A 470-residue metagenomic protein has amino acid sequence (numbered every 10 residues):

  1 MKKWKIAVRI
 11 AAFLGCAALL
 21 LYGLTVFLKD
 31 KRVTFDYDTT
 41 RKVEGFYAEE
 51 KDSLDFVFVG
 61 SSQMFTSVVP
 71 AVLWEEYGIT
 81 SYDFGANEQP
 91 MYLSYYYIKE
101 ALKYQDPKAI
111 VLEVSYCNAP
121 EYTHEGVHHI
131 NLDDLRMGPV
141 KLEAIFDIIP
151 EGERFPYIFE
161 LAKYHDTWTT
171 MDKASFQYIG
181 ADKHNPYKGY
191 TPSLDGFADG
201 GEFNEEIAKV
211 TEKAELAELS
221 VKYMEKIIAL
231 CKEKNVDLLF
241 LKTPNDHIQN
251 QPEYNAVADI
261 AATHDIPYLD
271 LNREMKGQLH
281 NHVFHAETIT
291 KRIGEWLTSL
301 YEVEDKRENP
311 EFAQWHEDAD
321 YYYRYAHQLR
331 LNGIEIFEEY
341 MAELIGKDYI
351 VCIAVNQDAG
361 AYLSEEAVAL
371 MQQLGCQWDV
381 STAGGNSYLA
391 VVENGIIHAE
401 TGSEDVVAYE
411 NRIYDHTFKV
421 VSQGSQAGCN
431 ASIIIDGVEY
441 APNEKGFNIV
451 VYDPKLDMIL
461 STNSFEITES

Functional and structural regions predicted by a protein language model:
K5-V26: Hydrophobic membrane-insertion alpha-helices, especially the h-region of bacterial N-terminal signal peptides
L28-E49: Alpha-helical transmembrane signal-anchor/signal-peptide segments
F56-G60, N281: Short hydrophobic beta-strand that contains or immediately precedes a catalytic carboxylate
V59, Q63-I145: Membrane-embedded segments
E88-Y92, L216-E218, N245-P252, G360: Acidic-and-aromatic substrate-binding clefts and catalytic sites of carbohydrate-active enzymes
V127-K234, K306-H327: Secreted/periplasmic serine-hydrolase-like ester/acetyl group-modifying domain
P252-Y323: C-terminal regions of proteins
H327-S470: Short acidic-hydrophobic catalytic motif
